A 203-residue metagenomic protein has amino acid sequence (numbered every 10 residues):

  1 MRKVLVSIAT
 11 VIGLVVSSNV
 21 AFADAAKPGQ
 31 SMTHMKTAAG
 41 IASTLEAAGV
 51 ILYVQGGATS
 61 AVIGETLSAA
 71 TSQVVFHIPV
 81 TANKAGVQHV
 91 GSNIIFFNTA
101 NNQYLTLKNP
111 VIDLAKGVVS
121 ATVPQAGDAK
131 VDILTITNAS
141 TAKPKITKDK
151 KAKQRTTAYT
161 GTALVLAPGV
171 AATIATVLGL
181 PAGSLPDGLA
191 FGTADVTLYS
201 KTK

Functional and structural regions predicted by a protein language model:
R2-I12: Sec-dependent N-terminal signal peptides
I8, S18-N19, T141: Compositionally biased regions
G13-V15, K84, F97, P186: Generic marker of residues within folded, mature protein domains
L14-A23: C-terminal segment of classical bacterial N-terminal signal peptides
F22-A85, K145-K148, T160-K203: N-terminal segment immediately downstream of the Sec signal-peptide cleavage site in secreted/extracellular proteins
T59-N138: Predominantly extracellular/secreted and cell-surface proteins with exposed, flexible low-complexity segments
A126-A172: Extended amphipathic ligand-handling, pore-lining, and cofactor/metal-binding catalytic surfaces
